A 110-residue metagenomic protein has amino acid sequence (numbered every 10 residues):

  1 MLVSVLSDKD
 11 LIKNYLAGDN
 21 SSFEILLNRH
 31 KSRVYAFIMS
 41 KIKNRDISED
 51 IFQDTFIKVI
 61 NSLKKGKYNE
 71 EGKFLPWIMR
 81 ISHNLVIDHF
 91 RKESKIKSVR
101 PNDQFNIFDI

Functional and structural regions predicted by a protein language model:
M1-K13: Extreme N-terminal regulatory/targeting segments of RNA polymerase sigma factors
L2, L16-I25, Y35-D54: Short, charged helix-capping/linker segments at alpha-helix termini
V5, I96-I110: Internal acidic/polar
L16-A17, F56-K73, E93: Sigma70-family region 2
I25-R29, R33, D103: Alpha-helical structural segments
A36, D50-I57, G72-N84: Structural recognition of an alpha-helix C-terminal capping motif at a helix-to-coil junction
K65, N69, H83-P101: Arg/Lys-rich amphipathic alpha helix in sigma70-family domain 2
